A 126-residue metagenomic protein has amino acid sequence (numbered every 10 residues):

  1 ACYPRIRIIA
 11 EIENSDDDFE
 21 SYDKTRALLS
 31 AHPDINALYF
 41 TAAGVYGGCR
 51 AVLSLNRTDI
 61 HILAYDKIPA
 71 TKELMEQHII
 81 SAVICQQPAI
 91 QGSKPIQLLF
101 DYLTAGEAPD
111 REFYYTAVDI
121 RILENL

Functional and structural regions predicted by a protein language model:
A1-I6, E20, G47-G48, Q91: Short, solvent-exposed amphipathic alpha-helices that sit in or adjacent to ligand/effector-binding or catalytic
C2, A31, A51, H78 (+1 more regions): Change "in soluble alpha/beta enzymes" to "in soluble alpha/beta proteins
Y3-I6, R57, Q77-H78: Short, well-ordered coil/turn elements that cap or connect secondary structure elements
I9-I12, A82, D119: Structural signal for short hydrophobic segments within the conserved structured cores of catalytic domains across
A10-P69: Hydrophobic alpha-helical
I68-E76, I80: Flexible loop/hinge segments that line or gate small-molecule binding clefts
Q77-A89: Short beta-strand elements at the ligand-binding edges of bilobed clamshell
Q87-L126: Hinge/cleft segment of the Venus flytrap/periplasmic-binding protein
